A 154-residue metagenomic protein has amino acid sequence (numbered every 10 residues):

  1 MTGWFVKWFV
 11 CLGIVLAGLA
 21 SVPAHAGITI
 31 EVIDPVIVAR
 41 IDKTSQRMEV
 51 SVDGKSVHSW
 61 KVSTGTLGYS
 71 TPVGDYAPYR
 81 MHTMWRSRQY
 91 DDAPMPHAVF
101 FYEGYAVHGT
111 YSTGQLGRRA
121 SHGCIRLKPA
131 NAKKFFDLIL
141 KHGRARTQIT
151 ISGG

Functional and structural regions predicted by a protein language model:
M1-T2, L16, D53: Intrinsically disordered, low-complexity regions enriched in Ser/Pro/Gly/Gln/His and often acidic
M1-V10: Bacterial N-terminal signal peptides that target proteins for export
F9-L19: Bacterial N-terminal signal peptides
V22-A26: Sec/Tat signal peptide C-region and signal peptidase I cleavage site
G27-L67: A structural motif detector for short, solvent-exposed N-terminal "entry" segments of globular domains
G27-V36, T66-D75, H82-G154: Exported/periplasmic cell-wall-interacting domains
R47-E49, A77, A106: General beta-strand recognition
K61-V62, Y76-P78: Short, surface-exposed loop motifs enriched in S/T, G, D/E and P with embedded aromatic residues
